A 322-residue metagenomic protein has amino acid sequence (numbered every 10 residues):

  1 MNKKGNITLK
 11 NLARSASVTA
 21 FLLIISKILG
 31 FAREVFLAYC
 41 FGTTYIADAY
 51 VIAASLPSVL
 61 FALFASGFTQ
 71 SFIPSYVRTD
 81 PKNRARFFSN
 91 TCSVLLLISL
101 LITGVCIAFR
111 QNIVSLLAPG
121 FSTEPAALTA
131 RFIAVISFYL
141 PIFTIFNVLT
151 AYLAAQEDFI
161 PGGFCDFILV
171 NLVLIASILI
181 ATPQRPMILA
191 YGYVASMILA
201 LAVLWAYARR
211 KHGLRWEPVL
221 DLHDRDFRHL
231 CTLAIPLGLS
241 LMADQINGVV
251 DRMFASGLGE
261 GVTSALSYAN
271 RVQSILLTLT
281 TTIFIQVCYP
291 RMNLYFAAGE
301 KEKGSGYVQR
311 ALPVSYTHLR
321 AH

Functional and structural regions predicted by a protein language model:
N2-L12, W205-D244, E302: Interhelical loop/hinge segments that connect adjacent transmembrane helices in multipass membrane
A13-S17, V51, F72, N83-L97 (+7 more regions): Interfacial transmembrane-helix starts/ends
T19-L22, F138, L149-L179: Alpha-helical transmembrane segments of multi-pass membrane transporters/permeases
A38-S58, H229-L233, A255-L277: Interfacial/gating helices of multi-pass transporter permease domains
A65-P81, T282-E300: Helix-loop junctions and terminal segments of transmembrane helices in multi-pass membrane transport/translocation
F121-V148, I175: Alpha-helical transmembrane segments of multi-pass membrane proteins
F164-A176, P183-R210: Hydrophobic alpha-helical transmembrane segments
T317-H322: Conserved small/polar residues in nucleotide/adenosyl-binding loops
